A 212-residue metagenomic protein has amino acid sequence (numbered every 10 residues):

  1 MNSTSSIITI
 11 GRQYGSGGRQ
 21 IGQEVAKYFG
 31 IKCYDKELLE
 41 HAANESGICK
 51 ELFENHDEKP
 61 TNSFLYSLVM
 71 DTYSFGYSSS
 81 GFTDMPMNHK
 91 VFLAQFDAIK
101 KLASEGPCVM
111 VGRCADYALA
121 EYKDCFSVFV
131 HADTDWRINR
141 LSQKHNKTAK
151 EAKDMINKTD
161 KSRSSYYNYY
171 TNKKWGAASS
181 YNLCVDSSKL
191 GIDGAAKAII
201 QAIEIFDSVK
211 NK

Functional and structural regions predicted by a protein language model:
S3-R12, G106: Pre-Walker A (Motif I) flank of P-loop NTPase domains
I10-Q23: Glycine-rich phosphate-binding P-loop
K32-A43: Short beta-strand-centered segment that lines the nucleotide-binding/catalytic pocket of NTP-utilizing
A43-P107: ATP-dependent small-molecule kinase phosphotransfer cores that center on conserved nucleotide phosphate-binding segments
E58, N62-V69, Y73, T148-I192: Small-molecule kinase domains that catalyze NTP-dependent phosphoryl transfer to phosphate-bearing small molecules
F96-K100, Y169-K212: NTP-dependent small-molecule kinase module
L102, A115-E121, R140: RNA pseudouridine synthases
E121-K144, A149-N157: Conserved phosphate-donor/acceptor-positioning beta-strand/loop module used by diverse small-molecule
